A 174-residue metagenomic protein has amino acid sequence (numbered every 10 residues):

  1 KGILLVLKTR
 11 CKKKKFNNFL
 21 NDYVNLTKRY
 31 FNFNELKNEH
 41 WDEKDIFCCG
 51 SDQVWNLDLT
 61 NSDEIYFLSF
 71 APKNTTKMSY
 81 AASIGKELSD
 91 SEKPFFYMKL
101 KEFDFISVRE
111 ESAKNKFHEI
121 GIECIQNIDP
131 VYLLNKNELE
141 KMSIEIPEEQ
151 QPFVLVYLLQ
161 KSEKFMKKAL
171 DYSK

Functional and structural regions predicted by a protein language model:
K1-L5, L134, K174: Short intrinsically disordered, low-complexity coil segments enriched in acidic
K1-M98: Aromatic- and Gly/Pro-rich donor/ligand-binding loops that form nucleotide- or phosphate-bearing donor binding pockets
N32-W41, W55, A81-L159, E163: A nucleotide-sugar donor-handling region in carbohydrate enzymes
Y66, T75-K77, G121-Q126, K174: Active-site regions of enzymes building and remodeling cell-envelope glycoconjugates
S69, K116, Y172: Hydrophobic/aromatic ligand-binding patch that stacks against planar heteroaromatic rings of cofactors or nucleotides
K164-S173: Short hydrophobic signal-anchor/transmembrane segments that target glycosyltransferases and glycosylation machinery
